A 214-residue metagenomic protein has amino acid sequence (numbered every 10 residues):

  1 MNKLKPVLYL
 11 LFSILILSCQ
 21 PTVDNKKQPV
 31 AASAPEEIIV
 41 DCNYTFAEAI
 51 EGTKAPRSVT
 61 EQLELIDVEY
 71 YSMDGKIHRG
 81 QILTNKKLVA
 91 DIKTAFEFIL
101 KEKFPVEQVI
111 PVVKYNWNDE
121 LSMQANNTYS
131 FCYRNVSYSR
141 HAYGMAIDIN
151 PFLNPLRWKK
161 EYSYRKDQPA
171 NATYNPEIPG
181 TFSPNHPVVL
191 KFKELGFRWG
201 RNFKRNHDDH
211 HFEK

Functional and structural regions predicted by a protein language model:
M1-L8: Bacterial N-terminal signal peptides that target proteins for export
L17-S18: C-terminal motif of bacterial Sec signal peptides marking the signal peptidase cleavage site
D24-K76: N-terminal module-boundary/linker segments of secreted carbohydrate-active enzymes
S58-S122: Active-site acidic/histidine clusters and adjacent loop/turn architecture that either coordinate catalytic ions
P105-M145, P151-L156: Active-site-adjacent loop/helix surface patches within enzyme catalytic domains that shape the substrate-binding cleft
N135-Y138, Y143-K214: Catalytic cores and adjacent binding grooves of peptidoglycan-active enzymes
